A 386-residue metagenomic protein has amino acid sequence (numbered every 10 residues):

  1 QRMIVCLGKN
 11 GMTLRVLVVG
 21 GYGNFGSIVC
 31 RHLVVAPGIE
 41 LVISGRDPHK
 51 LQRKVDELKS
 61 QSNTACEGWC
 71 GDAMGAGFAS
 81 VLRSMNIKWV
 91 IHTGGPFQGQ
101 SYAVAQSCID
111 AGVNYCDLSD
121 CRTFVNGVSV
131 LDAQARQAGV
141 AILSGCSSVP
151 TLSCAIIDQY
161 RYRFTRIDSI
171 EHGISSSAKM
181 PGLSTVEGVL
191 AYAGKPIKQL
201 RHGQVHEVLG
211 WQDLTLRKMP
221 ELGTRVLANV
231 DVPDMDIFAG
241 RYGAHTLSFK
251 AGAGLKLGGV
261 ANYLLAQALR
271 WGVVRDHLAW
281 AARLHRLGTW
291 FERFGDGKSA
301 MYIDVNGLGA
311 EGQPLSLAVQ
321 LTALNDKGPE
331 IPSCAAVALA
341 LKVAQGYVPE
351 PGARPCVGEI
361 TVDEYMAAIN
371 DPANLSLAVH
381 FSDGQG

Functional and structural regions predicted by a protein language model:
V19, Y162-N306, Q313: Active-site-lining helix/loop region of Rossmann-like oxidoreductase modules
V19-H32: N-terminal Rossmann NAD(P)H-binding glycine-rich loop of SDR-like oxidoreductase domains
G38-K50: Conserved glycine-rich Rossmann-like NAD(P)H-binding loop of the short-chain dehydrogenase/reductase
Q61-M74: Rossmann-fold cofactor-recognition segment
G71-M85: Conserved Rossmann-fold cofactor-binding substructure of NAD(P)-dependent oxidoreductases
W89-H92, Y115-C116: N-terminal Rossmann-like NAD(P) cofactor-binding module of classical short-chain dehydrogenase/reductase
S119-V140: Rossmann-fold NAD(P)-binding glycine/threonine-rich loop
W271-Q385: C-terminal active-site/capping subdomain that shapes the small-molecule cofactor and substrate pocket of enzyme
